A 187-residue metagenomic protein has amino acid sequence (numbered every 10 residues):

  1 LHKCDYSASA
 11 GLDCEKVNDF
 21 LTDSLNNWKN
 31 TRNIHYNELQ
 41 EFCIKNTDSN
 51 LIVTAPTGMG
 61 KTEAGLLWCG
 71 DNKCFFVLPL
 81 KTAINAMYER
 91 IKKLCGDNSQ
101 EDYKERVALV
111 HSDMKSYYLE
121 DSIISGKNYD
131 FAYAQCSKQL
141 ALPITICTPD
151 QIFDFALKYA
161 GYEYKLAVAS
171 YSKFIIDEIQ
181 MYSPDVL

Functional and structural regions predicted by a protein language model:
L1-L187: N-terminal helicase ATP-binding lobe
